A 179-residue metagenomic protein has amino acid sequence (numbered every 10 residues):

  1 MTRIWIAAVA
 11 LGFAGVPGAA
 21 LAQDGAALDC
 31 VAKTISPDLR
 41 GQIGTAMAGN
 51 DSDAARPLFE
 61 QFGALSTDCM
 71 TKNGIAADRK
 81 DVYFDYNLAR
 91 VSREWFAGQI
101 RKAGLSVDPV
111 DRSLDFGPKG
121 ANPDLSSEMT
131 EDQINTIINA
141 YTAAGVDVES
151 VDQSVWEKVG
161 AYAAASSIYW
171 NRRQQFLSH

Functional and structural regions predicted by a protein language model:
M1-A7: Bacterial N-terminal signal peptides that target proteins for export
A7-V16: Bacterial N-terminal signal peptides
V16, D24, F62-G63: Processing junctions and N-termini across compartments
L21-R56: Immediate post-signal-peptide N-terminus of mature secreted/exported proteins
G25, M47, R173-H179: Long, compositionally biased, intrinsically disordered segments
A55-S178: Mature extracellular/secreted ectodomains of secretory-pathway proteins
